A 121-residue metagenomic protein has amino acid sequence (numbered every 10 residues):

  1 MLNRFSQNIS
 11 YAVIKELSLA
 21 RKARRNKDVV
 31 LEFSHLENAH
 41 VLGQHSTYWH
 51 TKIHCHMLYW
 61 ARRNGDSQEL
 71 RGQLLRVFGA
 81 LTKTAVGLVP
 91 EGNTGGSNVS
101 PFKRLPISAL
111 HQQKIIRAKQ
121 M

Functional and structural regions predicted by a protein language model:
M1-F33, E37, V41-Q44, N64-M121: N-terminal alpha-helical interaction modules that lie
E16, H35, H50, H54-M57: TPR repeat positional signature
T47-H50, M57-R63, R71: Internal catalytic or translocation cores that form aromatic/hydrophobic pockets or channels for amphipathic metabolites
